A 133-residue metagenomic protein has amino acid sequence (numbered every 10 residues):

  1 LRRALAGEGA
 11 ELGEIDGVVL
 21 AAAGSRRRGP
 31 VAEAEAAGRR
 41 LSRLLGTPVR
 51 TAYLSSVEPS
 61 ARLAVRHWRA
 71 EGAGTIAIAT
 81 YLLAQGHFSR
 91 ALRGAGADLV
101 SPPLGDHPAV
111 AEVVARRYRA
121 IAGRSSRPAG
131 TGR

Functional and structural regions predicted by a protein language model:
L1-R133: Extended amphipathic ligand-handling, pore-lining, and cofactor/metal-binding catalytic surfaces
